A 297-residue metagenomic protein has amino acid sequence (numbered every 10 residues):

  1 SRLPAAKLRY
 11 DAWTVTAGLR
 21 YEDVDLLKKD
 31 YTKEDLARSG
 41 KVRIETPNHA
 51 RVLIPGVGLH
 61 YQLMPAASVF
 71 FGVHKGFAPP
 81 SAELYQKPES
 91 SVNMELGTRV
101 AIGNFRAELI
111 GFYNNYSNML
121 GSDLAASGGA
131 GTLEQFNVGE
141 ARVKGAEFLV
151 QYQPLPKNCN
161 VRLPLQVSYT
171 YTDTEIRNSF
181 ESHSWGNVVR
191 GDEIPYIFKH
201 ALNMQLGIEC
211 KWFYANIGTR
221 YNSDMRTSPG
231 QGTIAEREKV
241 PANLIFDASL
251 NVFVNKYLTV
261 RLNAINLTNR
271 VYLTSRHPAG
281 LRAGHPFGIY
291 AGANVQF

Functional and structural regions predicted by a protein language model:
S1-Y116, Q205: Structural signature of Gram-negative outer-membrane beta-barrels, strongest in the C-terminal barrel of TonB-dependent
R2, H49-L53, S90-M94, A101-G103 (+5 more regions): Residues that define the transmembrane beta-barrel architecture of outer-membrane proteins
R2-Y10, V57-Y61, L96-V100, G111 (+7 more regions): Residues on the lipid-exposed face of transmembrane beta-strands in outer-membrane beta-barrel proteins
R9, V15, V24, F136-P229 (+1 more regions): Gram-negative outer-membrane beta-barrel transporters
A12-V15, P65-V69, N104-E108, K157-L163 (+2 more regions): Repeated loop/turn-to-beta-strand initiation elements of outer-membrane beta-barrel proteins
K41-R51, L84-S91, F136-V143, N187-F198 (+2 more regions): Replace "Gram-negative outer membrane beta-barrel proteins" with "bacterial and organellar outer membrane beta-barrel
V69-G72, P88-Q153, N160-L165, T170 (+1 more regions): Membrane-embedded beta-barrel scaffold of Gram-negative outer-membrane proteins
S117, R162-L165, Y221-G230, L250-F297: C-terminal beta-signal and adjacent terminal beta-strands/loops of Gram-negative outer-membrane beta-barrel proteins
